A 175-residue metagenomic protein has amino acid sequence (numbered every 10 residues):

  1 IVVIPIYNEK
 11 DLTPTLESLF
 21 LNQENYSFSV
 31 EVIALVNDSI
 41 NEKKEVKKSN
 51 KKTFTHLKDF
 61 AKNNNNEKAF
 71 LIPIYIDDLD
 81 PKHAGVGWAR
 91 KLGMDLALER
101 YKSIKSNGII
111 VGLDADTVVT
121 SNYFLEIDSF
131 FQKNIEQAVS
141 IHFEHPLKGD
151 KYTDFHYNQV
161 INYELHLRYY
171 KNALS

Functional and structural regions predicted by a protein language model:
I1-D11, N22, L35-N37: A conserved hydrophobic helix/loop-capping motif in glycosyltransferases and polysaccharide synthases
V2-V3, E31-V36, L71-D77, G108-V118 (+1 more regions): Extended hydrophobic secondary-structure segments that form protein cores and membrane-embedded regions
Y7-D11, S39-E42, L79-D80, D116-Y123 (+1 more regions): Short acidic, S/G/P-rich loop/turn micro-motifs used as interaction or catalytic elements
N8-L12, S49-T53, K82-G93: Phosphate/oxyanion-binding active-site loops and adjacent basic polyanion-contact surfaces
S18-P81: Acidic donor-binding segment of Leloir-type glycosyltransferases
Y75-I76, W88-I109: Active-site nucleotide-sugar/metal-binding loop of Leloir-type enzymes
I104-G108, G112-F130: Acidic donor-binding/catalytic loop of UDP-sugar-dependent glycosyltransferases, especially processive GT2
S121-S175: Conserved catalytic core of nucleotide-sugar-dependent glycosyltransferases
